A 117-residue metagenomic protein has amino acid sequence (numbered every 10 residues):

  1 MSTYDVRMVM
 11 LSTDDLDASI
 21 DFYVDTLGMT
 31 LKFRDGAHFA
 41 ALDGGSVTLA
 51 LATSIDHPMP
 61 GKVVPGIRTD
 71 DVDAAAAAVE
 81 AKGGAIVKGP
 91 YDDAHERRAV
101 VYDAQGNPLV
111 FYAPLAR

Functional and structural regions predicted by a protein language model:
M1-I20, T48, V63-P65, P114-R117: N-terminal beta-strand motif that seeds the catalytic metal site of vicinal oxygen chelate
S2, A76, K82-R117: Vicinal oxygen chelate
D5-D14, D43, D56-K82, R97-Y102: Vicinal oxygen chelate
R7, K32, V87-K88: A short, local hydrophobic-aromatic micro-motif
S19, Y23-V24, V79, G106: Conserved active-site tyrosine of GNAT-family acetyltransferases
D25-L31, G83-A85: Conserved acetyl-CoA-binding loop of GNAT-fold acetyltransferases
T30-V63, P108-P114: Conserved short beta-strand elements that form part of the metal-binding/catalytic scaffold of enzyme active sites
